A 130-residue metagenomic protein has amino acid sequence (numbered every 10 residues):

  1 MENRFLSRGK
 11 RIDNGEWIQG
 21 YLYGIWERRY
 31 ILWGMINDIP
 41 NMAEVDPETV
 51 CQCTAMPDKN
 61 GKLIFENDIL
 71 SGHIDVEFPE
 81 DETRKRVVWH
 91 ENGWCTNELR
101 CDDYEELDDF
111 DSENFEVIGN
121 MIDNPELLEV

Functional and structural regions predicted by a protein language model:
M1-V130: Secondary-structure transition motif
